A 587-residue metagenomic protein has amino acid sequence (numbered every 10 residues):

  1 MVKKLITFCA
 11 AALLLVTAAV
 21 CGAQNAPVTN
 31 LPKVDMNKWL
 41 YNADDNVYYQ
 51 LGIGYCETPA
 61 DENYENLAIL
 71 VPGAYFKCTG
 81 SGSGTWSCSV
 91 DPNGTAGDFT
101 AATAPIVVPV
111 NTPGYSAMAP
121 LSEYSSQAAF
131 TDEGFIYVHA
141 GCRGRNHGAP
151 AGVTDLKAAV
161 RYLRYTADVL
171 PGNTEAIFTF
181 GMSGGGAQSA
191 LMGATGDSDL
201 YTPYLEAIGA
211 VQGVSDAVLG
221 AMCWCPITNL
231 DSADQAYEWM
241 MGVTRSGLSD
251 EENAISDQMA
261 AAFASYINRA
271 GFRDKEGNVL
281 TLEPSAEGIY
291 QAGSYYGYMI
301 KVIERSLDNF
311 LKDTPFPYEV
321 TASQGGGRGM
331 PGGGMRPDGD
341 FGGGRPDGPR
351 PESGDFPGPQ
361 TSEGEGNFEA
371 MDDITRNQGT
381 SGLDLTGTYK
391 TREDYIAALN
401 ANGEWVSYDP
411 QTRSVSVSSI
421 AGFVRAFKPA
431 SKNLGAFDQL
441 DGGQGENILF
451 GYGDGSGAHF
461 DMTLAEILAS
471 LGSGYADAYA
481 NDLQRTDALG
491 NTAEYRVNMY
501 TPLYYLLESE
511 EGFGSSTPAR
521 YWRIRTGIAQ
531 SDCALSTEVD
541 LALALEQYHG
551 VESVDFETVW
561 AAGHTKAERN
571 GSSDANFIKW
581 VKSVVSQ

Functional and structural regions predicted by a protein language model:
A18-Q24: Sec-dependent signal peptide cleavage junction
Q24, S323-T380: Disordered, low-complexity segments in secreted/periplasmic proteins that are enriched in proline
L67-I69, S83-V90, F99-P113: Short beta-strand element of the alpha/beta-hydrolase
T100, L121-Y137: Short amphipathic alpha-helix adjacent to the substrate-entry channel of hydrolases
G144, G527-Q530, V554-A575: Histidine-bearing beta->alpha loop at or near hydrolase active sites
G148-V169, A575-K579: Alpha/beta-hydrolase active-site loop
Y165-V243, G327-G333, G344, G354-G358 (+1 more regions): Primarily recognizes the serine-hydrolase "nucleophile elbow" in alpha/beta-hydrolase and SGNH/GDSL folds
G571-Q587: Catalytic active-site module of serine/aspartate enzymes centered on a nucleophile-bearing elbow/loop
